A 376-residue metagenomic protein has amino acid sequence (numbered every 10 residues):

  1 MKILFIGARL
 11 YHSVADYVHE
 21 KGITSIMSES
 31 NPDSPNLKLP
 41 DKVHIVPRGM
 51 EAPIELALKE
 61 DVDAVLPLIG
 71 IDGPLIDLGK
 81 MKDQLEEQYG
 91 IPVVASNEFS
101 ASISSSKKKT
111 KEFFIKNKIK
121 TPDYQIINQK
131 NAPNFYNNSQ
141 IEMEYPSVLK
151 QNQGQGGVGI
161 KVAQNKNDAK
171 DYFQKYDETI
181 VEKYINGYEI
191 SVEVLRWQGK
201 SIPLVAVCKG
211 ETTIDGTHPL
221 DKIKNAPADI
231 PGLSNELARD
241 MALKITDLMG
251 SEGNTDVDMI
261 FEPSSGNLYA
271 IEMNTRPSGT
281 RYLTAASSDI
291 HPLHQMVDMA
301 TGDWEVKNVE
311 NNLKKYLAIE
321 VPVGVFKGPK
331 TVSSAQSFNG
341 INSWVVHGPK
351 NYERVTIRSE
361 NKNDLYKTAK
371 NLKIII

Functional and structural regions predicted by a protein language model:
M1-S96, I375: ATP-binding N-terminal substructure of ATP-dependent carboxylate-amine bond-forming enzymes
I3-I6, T24-E29, K161, I319-V323 (+1 more regions): Short, hydrophobic beta-strand segments that form beta-sheet elements in well-ordered domains
V43-G49, Q125-Q129, K161-Q164: Short acidic-hydrophobic, aromatic-tinged amphipathic segments that line or gate anion-handling sites
E86-G159: A conserved helix-loop-beta module that forms one wall/lid of the active-site cleft in ATP-utilizing catalytic domains
K120-T121, E142-L149, V158-S191, P219 (+1 more regions): Conserved ATP-binding module of the ATP-grasp superfamily
K183-E189, E193-G250, N274-A300: ATP-dependent carboxylate/phosphate-activation module, predominantly the ATP-grasp catalytic core and closely related
T246-Y282, N308-N311, V323-V325: Conserved metal-phosphate-binding beta-hairpin within the catalytic cores of diverse ATP-dependent phosphoryl-transfer
Q295-I376: Peripheral (often C-terminal) accessory segments that flank ATP-dependent C-N-forming ligase machineries
